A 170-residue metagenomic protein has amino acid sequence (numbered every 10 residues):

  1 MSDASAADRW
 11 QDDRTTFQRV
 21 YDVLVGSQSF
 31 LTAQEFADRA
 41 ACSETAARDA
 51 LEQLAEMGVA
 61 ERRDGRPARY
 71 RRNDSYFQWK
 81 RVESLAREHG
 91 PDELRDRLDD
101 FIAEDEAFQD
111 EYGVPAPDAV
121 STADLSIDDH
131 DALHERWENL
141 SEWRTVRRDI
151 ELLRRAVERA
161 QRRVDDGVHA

Functional and structural regions predicted by a protein language model:
M1-A170: Acidic, polar-rich N-terminal leader regions of halophilic archaeal proteins
